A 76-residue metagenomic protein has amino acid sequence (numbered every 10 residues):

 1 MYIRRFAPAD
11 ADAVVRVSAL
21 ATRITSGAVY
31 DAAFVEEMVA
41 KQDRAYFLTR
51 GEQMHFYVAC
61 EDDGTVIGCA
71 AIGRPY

Functional and structural regions predicted by a protein language model:
R5-A11, R16-Y76: Acetyl-CoA-dependent GNAT
